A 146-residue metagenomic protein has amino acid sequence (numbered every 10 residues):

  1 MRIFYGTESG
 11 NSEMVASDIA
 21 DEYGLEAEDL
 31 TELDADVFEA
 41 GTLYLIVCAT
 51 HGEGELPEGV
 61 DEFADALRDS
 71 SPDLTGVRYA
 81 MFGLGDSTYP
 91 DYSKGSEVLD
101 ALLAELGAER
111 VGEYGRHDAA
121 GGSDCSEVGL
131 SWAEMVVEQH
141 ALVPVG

Functional and structural regions predicted by a protein language model:
R2, E8-M14, D21-E22, E26 (+1 more regions): FMN-binding flavodoxin-like domain, especially the glycine-rich phosphate-binding loop
E28, L33: Long, contiguous binding/interaction regions
D34-A40: Short amphipathic alpha-helix with an adjacent loop that forms part of the alpha/beta core around
